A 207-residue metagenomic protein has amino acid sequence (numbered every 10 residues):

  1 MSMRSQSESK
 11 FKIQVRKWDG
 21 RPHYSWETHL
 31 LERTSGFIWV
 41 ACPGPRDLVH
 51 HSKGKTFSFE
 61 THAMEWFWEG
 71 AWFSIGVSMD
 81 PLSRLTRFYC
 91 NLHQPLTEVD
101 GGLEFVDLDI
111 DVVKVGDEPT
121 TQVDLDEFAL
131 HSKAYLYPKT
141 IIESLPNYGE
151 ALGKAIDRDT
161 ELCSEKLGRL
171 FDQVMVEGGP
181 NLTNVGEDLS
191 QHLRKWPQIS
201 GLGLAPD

Functional and structural regions predicted by a protein language model:
M1-H62: Charge-rich, low-complexity N-terminal segments
M1-S7, G186, R194, S200-D207: Sequence termini and other peripheral, non-core segments
T28-H29, A63, V77, D109-V112: Hydrophobic/aromatic beta-strand elements that line small-molecule binding cavities or substrate pockets in beta-rich
S35-F105: Aromatic-patch recognition
W66, W72-I75, T86, F105-L108 (+3 more regions): Extended soluble regions of mature proteins
L82-K139: Conserved, surface-exposed functional patches that form binding/active-site neighborhoods
F88-H93, I141-I142, F171-P180: A short, hydrophobic/aromatic-rich structural module that often spans a beta strand with its adjoining loop
Y148-S200: Cysteine/selenocysteine-centered motifs that mediate thiol-based redox chemistry or coordinate metal-sulfur cofactors
